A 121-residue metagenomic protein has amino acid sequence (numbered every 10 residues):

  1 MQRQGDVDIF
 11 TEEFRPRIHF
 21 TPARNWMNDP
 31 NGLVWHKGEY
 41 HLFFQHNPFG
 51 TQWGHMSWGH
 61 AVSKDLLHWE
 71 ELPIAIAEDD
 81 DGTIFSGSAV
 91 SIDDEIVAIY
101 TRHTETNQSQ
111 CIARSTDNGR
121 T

Functional and structural regions predicted by a protein language model:
M1-T121: Beta-rich carbohydrate-recognition and catalytic domains
